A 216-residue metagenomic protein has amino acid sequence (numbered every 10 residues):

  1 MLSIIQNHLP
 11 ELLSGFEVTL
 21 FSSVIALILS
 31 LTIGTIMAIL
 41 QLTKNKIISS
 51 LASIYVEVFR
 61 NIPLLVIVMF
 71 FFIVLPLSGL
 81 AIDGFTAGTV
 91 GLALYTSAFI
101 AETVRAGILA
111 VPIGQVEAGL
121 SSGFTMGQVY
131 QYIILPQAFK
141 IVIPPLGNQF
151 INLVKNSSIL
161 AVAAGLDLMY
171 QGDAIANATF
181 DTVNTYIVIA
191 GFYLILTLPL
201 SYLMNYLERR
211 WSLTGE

Functional and structural regions predicted by a protein language model:
M1-E216: Transmembrane alpha-helices and adjacent helix-loop boundaries
